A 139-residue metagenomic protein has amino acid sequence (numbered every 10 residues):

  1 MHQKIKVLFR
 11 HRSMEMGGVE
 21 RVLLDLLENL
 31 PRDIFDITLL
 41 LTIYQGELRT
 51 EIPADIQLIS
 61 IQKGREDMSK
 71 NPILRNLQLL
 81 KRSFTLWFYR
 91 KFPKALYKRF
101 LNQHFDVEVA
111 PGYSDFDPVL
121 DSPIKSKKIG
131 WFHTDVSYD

Functional and structural regions predicted by a protein language model:
H2-L8: Extreme N-terminal starter segment of soluble prokaryotic enzymes
F9-M16, N29, D33-S83: N-terminal strand-loop element at the rim of the active site of nucleotide-sugar-dependent glycosyltransferases
G17-D25: A conserved mid-protein helix/loop that constitutes part of the nucleotide-sugar donor-binding site
Q45-T50, D117-P118, S137-D139: Short, charged/polar "capping" segments at the starts of alpha-helices and the immediately preceding loops
P72-V107: An amphipathic, basic-hydrophobic alpha-helix
Y89-P93, I124-D139: Nucleotide-sugar donor phosphate/pyrophosphate-binding loop at the beta->alpha transition of glycosyltransferases
E108-V109, I129: Structural detector of well-ordered beta-strand residues that form the stable sheet scaffold of enzyme domains
V109-D115: Short His-centered aromatic/hydrophobic patch
